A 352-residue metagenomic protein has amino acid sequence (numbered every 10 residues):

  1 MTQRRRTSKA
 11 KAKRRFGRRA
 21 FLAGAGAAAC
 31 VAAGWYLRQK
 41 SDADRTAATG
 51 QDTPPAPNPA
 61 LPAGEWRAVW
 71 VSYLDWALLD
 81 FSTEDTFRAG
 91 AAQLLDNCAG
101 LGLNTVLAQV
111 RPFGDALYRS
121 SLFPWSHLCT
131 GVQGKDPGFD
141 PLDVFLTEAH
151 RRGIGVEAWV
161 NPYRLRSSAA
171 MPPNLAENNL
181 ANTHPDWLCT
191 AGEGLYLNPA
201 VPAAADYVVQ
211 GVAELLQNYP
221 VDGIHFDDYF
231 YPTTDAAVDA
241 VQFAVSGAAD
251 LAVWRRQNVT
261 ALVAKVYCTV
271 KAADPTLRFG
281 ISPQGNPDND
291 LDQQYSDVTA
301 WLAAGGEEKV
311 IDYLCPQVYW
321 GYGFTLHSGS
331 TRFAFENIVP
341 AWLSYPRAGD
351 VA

Functional and structural regions predicted by a protein language model:
T7-A28: N-terminal secretory signal peptides and thylakoid transit peptides that target proteins across membranes
G64-W66, W70-S82, Y163-E214: Active-site-adjacent "subsite" loops/lids of carbohydrate-active enzymes
A68, L103-R111, P141-L188, H225: Glycine-rich, aromatic-flanked loop segments that form ligand/cofactor-binding clefts across common enzyme folds
G90-D115: Catalytic domains of carbohydrate-active enzymes, especially glycoside hydrolases
N97, E148, Y196-Y229: An active-site-proximal structural segment forming one wall of the substrate-binding cleft that immediately precedes
P112-V160, R256-V266: Aromatic-lined substrate-binding rim segments of carbohydrate-active enzymes
Y118-T130, R164-A191, Y229-G247: Aromatic- and acidic-residue-enriched segments that line the glycan-binding/catalytic groove of carbohydrate-active
G247-A352: Glycoside hydrolase catalytic-domain groove-lining segments
